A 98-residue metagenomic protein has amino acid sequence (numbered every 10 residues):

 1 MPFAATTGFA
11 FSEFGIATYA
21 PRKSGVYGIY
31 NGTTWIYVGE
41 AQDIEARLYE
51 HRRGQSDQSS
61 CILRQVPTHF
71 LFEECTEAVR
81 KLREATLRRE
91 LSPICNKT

Functional and structural regions predicted by a protein language model:
M1-A46, E50, V66-T68, E73-R89: GIY-YIG nuclease catalytic motif and its immediate N-terminal context
L48-S59: Basic, amphipathic alpha-helical patches used to engage nucleic acids or provide basic targeting signals, exemplified
Q58-P67: Short, conserved catalytic or adaptor-binding loops enriched in Gly and charged residues
P93-T98: Coupling/hinge elements of helicase-like and P-loop NTPase modules
